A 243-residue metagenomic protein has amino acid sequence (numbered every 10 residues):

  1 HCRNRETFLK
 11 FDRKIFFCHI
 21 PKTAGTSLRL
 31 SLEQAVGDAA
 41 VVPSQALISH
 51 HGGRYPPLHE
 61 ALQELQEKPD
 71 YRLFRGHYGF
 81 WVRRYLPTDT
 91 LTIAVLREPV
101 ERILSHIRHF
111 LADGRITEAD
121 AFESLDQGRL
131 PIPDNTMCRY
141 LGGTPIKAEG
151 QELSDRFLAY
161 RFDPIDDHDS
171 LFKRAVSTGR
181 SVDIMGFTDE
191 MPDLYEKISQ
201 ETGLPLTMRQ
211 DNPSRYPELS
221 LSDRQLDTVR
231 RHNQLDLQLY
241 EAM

Functional and structural regions predicted by a protein language model:
C2-D70, H106, A112-G114: PAPS-dependent sulfotransferase catalytic core
F16-I20, L91, V182-E190, R224-R231: Conserved aromatic-histidine-acidic binding/catalytic patches
H19, L96-R97: Short beta-strand/turn micro-motifs composed of small residues that flank or help shape donor/cofactor-binding pockets
A24, E98, G186, I198 (+2 more regions): A residue-level signal for conserved active-site and pocket-lining positions in enzyme catalytic cores
V42-S49, I103, M208-E218: A generic structural motif
S49-V95, E101-T207: PAPS-dependent sulfotransferase catalytic domain
L58-H59, L65, R75-F80, D189 (+1 more regions): PAPS-dependent sulfotransferase catalytic core
